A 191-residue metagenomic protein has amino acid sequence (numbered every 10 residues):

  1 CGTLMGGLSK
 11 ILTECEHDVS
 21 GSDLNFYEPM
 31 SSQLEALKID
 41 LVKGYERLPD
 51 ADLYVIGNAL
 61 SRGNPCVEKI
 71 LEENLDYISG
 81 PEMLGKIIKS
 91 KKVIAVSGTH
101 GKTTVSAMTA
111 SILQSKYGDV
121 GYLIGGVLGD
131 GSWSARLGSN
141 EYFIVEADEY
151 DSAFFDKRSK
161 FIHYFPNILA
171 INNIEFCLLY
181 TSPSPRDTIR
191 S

Functional and structural regions predicted by a protein language model:
C1-M83: N-terminal leader/targeting and accessory segments in enzymes
I11-E14, P49, N58, R62-P183 (+1 more regions): Phosphate-binding loop of NTP-binding sites
